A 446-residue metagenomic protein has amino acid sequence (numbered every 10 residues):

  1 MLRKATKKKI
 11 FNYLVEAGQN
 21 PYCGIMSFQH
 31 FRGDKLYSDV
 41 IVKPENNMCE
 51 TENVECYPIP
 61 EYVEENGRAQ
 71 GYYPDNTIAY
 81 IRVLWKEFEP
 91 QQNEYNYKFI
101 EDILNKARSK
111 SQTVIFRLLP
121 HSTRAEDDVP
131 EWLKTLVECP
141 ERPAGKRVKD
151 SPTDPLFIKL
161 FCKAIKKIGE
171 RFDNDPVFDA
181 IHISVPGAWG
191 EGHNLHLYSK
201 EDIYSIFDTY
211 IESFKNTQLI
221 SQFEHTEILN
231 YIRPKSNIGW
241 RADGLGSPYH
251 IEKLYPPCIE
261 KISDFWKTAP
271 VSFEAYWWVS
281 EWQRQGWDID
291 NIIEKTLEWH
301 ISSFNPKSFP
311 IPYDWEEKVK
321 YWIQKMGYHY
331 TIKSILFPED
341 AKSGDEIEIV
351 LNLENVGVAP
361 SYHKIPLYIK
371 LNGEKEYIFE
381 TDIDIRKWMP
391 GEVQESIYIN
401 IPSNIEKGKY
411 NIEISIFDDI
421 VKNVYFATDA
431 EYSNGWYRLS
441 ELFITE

Functional and structural regions predicted by a protein language model:
M1-I78, E87-E89, K98-K106, D173 (+5 more regions): Non-catalytic accessory regions flanking glycosidase/transglycosidase catalytic cores in CAZymes
L2-E61, R108, D179-P310: Catalytic-core regions of glycoside hydrolase
E65-R142, S199, I203-E212, Q218: Aromatic-lined substrate-binding rim segments of carbohydrate-active enzymes
L84-Y97, G145-L160, P186-Y198: The substrate-binding groove and active-site-proximal loops of carbohydrate-active enzymes, especially glycoside
F88-E89, S122-V129, G187-H193, E227-N230 (+1 more regions): Short catalytic/ligand-binding loop motif for oxyanion handling, primarily in non-cytosolic enzymes, centered on
I103-V114, E138-A180, D202-T209: An active-site-proximal structural segment forming one wall of the substrate-binding cleft that immediately precedes
P257, F265-E339, I347-Y362, G391-I399: Substrate-binding groove of N-acetylhexosamine-processing glycoside hydrolases
Q324-E446: Extracellular/luminal regions of secreted and cell-surface proteins that mediate adhesion/ECM remodeling
